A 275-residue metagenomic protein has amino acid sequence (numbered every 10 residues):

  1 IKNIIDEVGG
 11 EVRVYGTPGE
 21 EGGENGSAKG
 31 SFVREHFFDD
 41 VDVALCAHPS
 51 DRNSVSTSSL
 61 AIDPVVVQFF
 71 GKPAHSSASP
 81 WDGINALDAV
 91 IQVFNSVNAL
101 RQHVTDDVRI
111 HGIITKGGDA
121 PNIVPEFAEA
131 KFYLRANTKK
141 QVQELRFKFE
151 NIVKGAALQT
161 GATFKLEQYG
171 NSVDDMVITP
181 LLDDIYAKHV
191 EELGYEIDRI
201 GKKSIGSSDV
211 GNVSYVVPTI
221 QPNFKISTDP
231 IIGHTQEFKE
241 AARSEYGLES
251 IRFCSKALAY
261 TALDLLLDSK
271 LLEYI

Functional and structural regions predicted by a protein language model:
I1-P125, S208, G233: Histidine/acidic-residue-rich, glycine-tolerant segments that coordinate divalent metal ions
L87, I91-I275: Metal-dependent amide/peptide-bond hydrolase catalytic core, centered on the "pita-bread" metallohydrolase fold
